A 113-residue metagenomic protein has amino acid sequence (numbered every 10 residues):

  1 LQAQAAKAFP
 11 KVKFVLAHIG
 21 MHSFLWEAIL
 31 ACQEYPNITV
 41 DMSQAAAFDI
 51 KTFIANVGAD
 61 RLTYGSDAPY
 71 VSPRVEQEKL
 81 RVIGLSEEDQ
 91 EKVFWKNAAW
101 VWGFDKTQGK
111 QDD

Functional and structural regions predicted by a protein language model:
L1-T63, G109: Catalytic pocket-lining loop regions of alpha/beta-barrel enzymes, especially the amidohydrolase/enolase/GH5 lineages
H18, V40, D67, Q90 (+1 more regions): Conserved, mostly hydrophobic/aromatic
M21, S43-A46, P69, P73 (+1 more regions): Short beta->alpha junction loops/turns
D41, R61-S66, V71, V93: Conserved active-site loop/cleft motifs that coordinate metal ions or position small ligands
D49-T52, S72-E76: Short, charged, surface-exposed secondary-structure boundary motifs
A59, R74-D113: Mid-to-C-terminal alpha-helical segments outside catalytic/metal-binding sites
